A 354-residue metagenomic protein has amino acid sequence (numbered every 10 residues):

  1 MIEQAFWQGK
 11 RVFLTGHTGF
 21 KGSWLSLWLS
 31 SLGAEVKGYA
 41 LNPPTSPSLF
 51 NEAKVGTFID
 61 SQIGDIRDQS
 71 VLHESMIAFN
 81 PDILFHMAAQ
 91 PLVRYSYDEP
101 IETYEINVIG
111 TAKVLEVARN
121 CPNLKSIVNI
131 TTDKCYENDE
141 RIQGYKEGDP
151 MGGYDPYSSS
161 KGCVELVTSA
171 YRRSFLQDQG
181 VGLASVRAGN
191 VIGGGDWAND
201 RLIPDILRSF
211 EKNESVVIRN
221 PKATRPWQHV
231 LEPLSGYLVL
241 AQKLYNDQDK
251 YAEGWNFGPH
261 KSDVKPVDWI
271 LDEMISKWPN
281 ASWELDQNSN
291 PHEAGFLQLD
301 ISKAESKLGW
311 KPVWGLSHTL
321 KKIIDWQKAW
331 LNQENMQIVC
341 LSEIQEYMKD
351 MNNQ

Functional and structural regions predicted by a protein language model:
M1-A188, W330, C340-Y347: N-terminal Rossmann-like NAD(P)+-binding domain of SDR-like oxidoreductases, especially those catalyzing
S30-G38, G64, N190, F210-Q354: C-terminal substrate-binding subdomain of Rossmann-fold SDR/epimerase-dehydratase oxidoreductases
P47, E165, P204, V264-D268 (+1 more regions): Short, surface-exposed alpha-helical segments at coil->helix boundaries
Q143-Y145, R201-L202, G236: Short secondary-structure boundary/capping segments
G193: Flexible loop/cap residues within protein kinase catalytic domains
